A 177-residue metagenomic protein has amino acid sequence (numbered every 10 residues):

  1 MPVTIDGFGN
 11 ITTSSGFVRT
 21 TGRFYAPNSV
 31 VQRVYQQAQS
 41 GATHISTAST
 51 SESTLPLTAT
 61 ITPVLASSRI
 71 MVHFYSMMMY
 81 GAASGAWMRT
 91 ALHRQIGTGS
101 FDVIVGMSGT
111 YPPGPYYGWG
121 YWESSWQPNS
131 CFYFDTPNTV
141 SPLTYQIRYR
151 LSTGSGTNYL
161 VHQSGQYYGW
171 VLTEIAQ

Functional and structural regions predicted by a protein language model:
P2-T43: Glycine-rich, low-complexity segments
Q36-S51, T62-P142, Q146-Q177: Terminal beta-strand-rich extracellular "head" domains that mediate receptor/glycan or other ligand binding
S53-L55: Short, solvent-exposed loop/turn segments enriched in Ser/Thr/Gly
L57-A59: Extended, low-complexity regulatory regions
